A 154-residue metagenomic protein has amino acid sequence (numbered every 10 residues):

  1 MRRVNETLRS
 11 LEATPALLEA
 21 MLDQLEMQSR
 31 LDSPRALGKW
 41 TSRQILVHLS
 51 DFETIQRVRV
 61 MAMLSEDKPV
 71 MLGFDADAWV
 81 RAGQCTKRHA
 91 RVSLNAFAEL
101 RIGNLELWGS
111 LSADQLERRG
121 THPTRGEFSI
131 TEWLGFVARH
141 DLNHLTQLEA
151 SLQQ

Functional and structural regions predicted by a protein language model:
M1, M21, M27, M61-M63 (+1 more regions): Detector for methionine-enriched segments
M1-L11: Terminal targeting/low-complexity segments that flank the catalytic cores of oxidoreductases
M1-R2, Q44, R81-R91, F128: Short coil/turn segments at secondary-structure junctions
R3, E26-M27, T41, D75 (+3 more regions): Helix N-cap and loop-to-helix transition residues
S10, T14-A16, D23, V80-R118 (+1 more regions): Acidic/histidine-rich alpha-helical segments that form the ligand environment of transition-metal centers
M21-Q28, D67, L111-D114, S151: A short secondary-structure junction motif
L31-W79, L105, R119-Q154: Short, contiguous alpha-helical
